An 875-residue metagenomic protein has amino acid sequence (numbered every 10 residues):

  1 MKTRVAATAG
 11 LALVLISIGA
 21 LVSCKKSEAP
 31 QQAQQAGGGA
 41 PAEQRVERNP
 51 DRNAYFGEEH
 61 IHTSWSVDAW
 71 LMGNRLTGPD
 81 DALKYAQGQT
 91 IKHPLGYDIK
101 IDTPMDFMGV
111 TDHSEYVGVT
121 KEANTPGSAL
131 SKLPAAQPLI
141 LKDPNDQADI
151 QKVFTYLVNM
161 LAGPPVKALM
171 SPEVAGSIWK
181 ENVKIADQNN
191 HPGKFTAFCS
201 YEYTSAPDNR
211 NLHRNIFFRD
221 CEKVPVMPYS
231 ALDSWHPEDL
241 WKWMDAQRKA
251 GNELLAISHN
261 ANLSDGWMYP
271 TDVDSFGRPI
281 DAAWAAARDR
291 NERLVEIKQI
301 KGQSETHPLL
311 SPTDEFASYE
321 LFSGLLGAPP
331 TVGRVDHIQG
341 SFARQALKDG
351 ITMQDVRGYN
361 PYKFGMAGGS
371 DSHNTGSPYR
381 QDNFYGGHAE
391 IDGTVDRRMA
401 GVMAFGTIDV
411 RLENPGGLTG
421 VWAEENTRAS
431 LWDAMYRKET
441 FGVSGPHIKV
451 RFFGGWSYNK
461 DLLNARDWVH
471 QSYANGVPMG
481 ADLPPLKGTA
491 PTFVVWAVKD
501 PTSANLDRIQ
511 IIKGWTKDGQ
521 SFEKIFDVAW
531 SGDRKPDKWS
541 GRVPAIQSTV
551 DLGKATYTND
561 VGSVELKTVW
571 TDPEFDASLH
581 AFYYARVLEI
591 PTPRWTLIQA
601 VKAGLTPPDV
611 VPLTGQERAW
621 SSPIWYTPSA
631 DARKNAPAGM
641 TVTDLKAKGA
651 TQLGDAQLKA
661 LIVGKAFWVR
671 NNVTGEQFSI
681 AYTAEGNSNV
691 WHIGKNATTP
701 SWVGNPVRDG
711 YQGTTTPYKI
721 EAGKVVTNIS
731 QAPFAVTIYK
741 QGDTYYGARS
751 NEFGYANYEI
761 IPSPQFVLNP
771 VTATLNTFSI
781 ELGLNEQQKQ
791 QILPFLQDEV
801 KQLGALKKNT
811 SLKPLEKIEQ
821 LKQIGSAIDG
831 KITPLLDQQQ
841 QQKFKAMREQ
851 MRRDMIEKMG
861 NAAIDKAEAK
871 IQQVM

Functional and structural regions predicted by a protein language model:
M1-G10: Bacterial N-terminal signal peptides that target proteins for export
A20-S23: C-terminal motif of bacterial Sec signal peptides marking the signal peptidase cleavage site
S27-P79, L83-A86, T90-A136, A168-S171 (+5 more regions): C-terminal functional module detector
P134-P165: Aromatic- and acidic-residue-enriched carbohydrate-binding clefts of CAZyme catalytic domains
Q137-K142, T716-R749, D829-E868: Surface-exposed, polar helix/loop patches in the mature regions of secreted/periplasmic/lumenal proteins that form
F217-R219: Long, charge-dense tracts
A636-T715, K719-N769: Lipid interaction determinants
V767-M875: Charge-rich (acidic/polar
